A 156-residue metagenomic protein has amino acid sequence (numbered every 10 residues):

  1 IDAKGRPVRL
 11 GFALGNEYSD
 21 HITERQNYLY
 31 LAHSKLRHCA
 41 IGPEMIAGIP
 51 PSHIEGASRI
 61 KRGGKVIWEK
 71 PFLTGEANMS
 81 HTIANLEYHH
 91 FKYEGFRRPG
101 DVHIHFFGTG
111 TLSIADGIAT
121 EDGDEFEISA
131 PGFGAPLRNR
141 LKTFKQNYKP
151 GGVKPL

Functional and structural regions predicted by a protein language model:
I1-E87, T111-L156: Catalytic-core "active-site belt" of small-molecule-metabolizing enzymes, emphasizing His/Asp/Glu-rich regions
M79, F96-R98: Helix N-cap / loop-to-helix initiation motif
K92-G95, D116-I118: Short, surface-exposed secondary-structure edge patches
P99, H105-G110: Glycine-rich beta-strand-to-loop/alpha-helix junction loops that act as flexible
P99-G100, G123: Loop/turn positions that initiate beta-strands
